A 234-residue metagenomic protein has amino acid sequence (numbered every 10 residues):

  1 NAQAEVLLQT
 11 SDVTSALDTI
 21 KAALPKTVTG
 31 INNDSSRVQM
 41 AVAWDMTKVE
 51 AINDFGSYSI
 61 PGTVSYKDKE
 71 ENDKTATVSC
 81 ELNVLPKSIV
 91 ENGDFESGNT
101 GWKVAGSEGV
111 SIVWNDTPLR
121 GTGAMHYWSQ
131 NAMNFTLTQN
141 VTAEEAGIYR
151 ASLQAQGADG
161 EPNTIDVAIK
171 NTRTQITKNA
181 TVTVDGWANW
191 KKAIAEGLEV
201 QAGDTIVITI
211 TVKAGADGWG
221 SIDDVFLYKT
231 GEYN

Functional and structural regions predicted by a protein language model:
N1-S36: Solvent-exposed, low-complexity, repeat-rich "mucin-like" stalks and linkers
A2, A76-L85: C-terminal edge beta-strand
D34-S79: Serine/threonine-rich, repeat-prone extracellular segments and beta-strand-based repeat modules of secreted/surface
D94-N131: Extracellular glycan-recognition surfaces and repeat-rich motifs
F95, F135-I165, A193-L198, I206-I210 (+1 more regions): Extra-cytoplasmic beta-strand recognition segments
N134, V212-Y233: Extracellular carbohydrate recognition
R150-W187: Extracellular ligand-binding interfaces
T172-T205, G215-D217: Extracellular carbohydrate recognition and processing domains and analogous Trp-centered ligand-binding platforms
